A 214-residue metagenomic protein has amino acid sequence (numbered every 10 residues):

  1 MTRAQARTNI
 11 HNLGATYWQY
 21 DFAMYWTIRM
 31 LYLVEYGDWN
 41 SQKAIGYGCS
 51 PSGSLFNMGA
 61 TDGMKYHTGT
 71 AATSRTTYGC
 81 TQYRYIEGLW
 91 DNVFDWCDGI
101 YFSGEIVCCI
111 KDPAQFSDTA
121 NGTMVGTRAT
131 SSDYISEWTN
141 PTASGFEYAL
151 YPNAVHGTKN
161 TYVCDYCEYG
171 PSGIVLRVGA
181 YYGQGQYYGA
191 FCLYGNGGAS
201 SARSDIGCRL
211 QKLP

Functional and structural regions predicted by a protein language model:
M1-L89: Short aromatic-cysteine micro-motif
M1-T8, A15, Y20, C80-T81 (+1 more regions): Disulfide-stabilized, aromatic/cysteine-rich ligand-recognition loop
F94-D95: Generic structural signal for well-ordered beta-strand positions
